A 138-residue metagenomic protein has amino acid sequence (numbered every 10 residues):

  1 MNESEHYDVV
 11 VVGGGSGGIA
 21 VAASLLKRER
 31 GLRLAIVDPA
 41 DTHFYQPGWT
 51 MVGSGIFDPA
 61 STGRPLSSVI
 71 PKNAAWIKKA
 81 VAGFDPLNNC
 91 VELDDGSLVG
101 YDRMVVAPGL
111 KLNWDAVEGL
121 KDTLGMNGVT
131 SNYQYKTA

Functional and structural regions predicted by a protein language model:
M1-Y7, A75-A138: FAD-binding core/adjacent interface of flavoenzyme oxidoreductases
N2-A75, T123: Beta1-alpha1 glycine-rich phosphate/pyrophosphate-binding loop at the start of Rossmann-like nucleotide-binding domains
